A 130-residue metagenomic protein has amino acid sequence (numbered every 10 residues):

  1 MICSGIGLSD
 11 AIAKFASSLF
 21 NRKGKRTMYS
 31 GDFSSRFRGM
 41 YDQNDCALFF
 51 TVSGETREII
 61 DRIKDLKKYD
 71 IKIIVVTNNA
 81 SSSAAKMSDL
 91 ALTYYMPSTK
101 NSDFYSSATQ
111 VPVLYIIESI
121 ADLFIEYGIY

Functional and structural regions predicted by a protein language model:
M1-I129: Glycine-rich phosphate-binding loops that contact phosphosugars or nucleotide phosphates
